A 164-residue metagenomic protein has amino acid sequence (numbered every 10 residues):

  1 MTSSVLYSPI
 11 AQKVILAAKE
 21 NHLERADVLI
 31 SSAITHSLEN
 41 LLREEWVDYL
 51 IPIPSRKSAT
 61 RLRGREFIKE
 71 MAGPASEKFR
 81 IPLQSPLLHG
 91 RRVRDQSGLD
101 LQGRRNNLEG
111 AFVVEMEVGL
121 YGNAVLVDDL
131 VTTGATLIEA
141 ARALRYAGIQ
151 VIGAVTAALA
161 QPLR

Functional and structural regions predicted by a protein language model:
M1-Y49, R56-E77, L83-Y121, A158-R164: Active-site-facing substrate-recognition patch
R80-I81, I149: Short glycine/serine/threonine/alanine-rich loop segments
S85-P86, L126, G153-T156: Structural beta-sheet core signal
L126-A140: A phosphate-binding catalytic loop at a beta-strand-loop-alpha-helix junction that coordinates phosphoryl groups
I138-R164: PRPP-dependent phosphoribosyltransferase catalytic core
